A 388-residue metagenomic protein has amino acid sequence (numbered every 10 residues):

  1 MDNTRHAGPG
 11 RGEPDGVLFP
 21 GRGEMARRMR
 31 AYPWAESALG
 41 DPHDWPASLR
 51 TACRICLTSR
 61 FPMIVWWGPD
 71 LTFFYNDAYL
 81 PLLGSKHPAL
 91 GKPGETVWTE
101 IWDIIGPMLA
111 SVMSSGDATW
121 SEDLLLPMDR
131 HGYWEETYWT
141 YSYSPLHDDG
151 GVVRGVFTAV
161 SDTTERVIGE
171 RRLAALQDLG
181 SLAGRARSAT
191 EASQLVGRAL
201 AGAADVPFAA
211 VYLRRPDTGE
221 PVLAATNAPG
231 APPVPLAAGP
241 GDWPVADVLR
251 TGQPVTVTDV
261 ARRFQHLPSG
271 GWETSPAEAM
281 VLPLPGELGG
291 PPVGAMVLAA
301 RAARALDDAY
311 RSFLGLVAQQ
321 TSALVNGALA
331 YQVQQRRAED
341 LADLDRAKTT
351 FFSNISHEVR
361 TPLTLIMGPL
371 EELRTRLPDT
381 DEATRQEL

Functional and structural regions predicted by a protein language model:
R11-S37, G155-A189, Q334: Signal-transmission linkers at sensory-effector interfaces
P46-R50, I55-D70, N76, S85 (+6 more regions): Helix-loop-beta substructure at the N-terminus of cytosolic sensory domains that couple signal/ligand detection
P93-S114, A231-V255, V260-A261: Acidic/proline- and glycine-rich, intrinsically disordered low-complexity segments that serve as regulatory linkers
L126-W134, A231, T258-E278: Signal-transducing coupling segments at domain and membrane junctions
Y141-S142, V152-D162, A299, V317: PAS-family sensory domains
S142-S144, A277-L288: A short, aliphatic-rich beta-strand micro-motif
G315-S322: Allosteric cytosolic regulatory segments
R336-L377, R385: Primarily the dimerization/phosphotransfer
